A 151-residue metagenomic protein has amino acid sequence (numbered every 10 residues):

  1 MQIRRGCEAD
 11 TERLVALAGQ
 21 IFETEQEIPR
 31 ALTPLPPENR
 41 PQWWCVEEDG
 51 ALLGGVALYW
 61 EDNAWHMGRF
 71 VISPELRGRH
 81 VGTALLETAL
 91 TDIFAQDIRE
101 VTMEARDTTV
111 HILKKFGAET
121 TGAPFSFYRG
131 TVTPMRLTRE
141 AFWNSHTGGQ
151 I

Functional and structural regions predicted by a protein language model:
Q2-L14: A short beta-loop-alpha structural element at the N-terminal edge of CoA-dependent acyl/N-acetyltransferase catalytic
G19-E48, L52-L53, A57: Active-site rim helix/loop that mediates acceptor-substrate recognition in acyltransferases
P41-C45, G55, R69, T102 (+1 more regions): Short hydrophobic/aromatic beta-strand element in the GNAT-like acyltransferase core that lines or flanks the acyl-donor
A51-Y59, H66-V71: Conserved beta-strand in the GNAT
I72, G78-T91: Conserved acetyl-CoA-binding loop-helix of GNAT-fold acetyltransferases
I93-R106: Conserved GNAT acetyl-CoA-binding A-motif
T102-E104, E119-L137: Conserved catalytic-core motifs of GNAT/GCN5-like acyltransferases
L113-K114, A118: Conserved active-site tyrosine of GNAT-family acetyltransferases
